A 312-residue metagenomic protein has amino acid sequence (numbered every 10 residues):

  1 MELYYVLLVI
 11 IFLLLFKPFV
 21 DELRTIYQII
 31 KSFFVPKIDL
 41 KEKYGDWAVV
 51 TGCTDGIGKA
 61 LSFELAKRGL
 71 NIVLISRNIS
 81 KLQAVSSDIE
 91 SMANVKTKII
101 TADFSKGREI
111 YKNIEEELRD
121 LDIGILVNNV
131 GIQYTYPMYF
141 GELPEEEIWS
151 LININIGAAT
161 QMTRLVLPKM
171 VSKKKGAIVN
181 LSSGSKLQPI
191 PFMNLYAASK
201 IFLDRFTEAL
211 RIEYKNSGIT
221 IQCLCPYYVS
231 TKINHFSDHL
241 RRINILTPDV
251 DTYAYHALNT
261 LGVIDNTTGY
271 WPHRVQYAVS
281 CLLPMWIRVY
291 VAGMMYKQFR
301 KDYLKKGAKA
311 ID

Functional and structural regions predicted by a protein language model:
W47, T54-D55: Conserved glycine-rich cofactor-binding loop
T51, T101, I123-I132, N155 (+2 more regions): Rossmann-fold scaffold of SDR-type NAD(P)-dependent oxidoreductases
R68-A84: Conserved glycine-rich Rossmann-like NAD(P)H-binding loop of the short-chain dehydrogenase/reductase
R108, K112, E116, Q133-W149 (+1 more regions): Conserved mid-core segment of classical short-chain dehydrogenase/reductases
I123, I132, G141-Q161, V171 (+2 more regions): Catalytic Tyr-X3-Lys loop
T163, S199: Active-site helix of classical SDR
S183: Residue(s) in the substrate-gating loop at a strand-loop-helix junction that position the organic substrate next
R205, R211-Y290: SDR active-site lid
